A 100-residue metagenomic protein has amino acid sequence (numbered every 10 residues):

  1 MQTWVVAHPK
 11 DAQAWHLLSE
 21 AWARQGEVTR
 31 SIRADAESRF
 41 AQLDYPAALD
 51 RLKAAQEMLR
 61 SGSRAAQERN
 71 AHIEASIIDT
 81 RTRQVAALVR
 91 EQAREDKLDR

Functional and structural regions predicted by a protein language model:
M1-W4, H8, S38, A54-A55 (+1 more regions): Alpha-helical solenoid scaffolds that mediate protein-protein interactions, centered on TPR/SEL1-like repeats but also
L17, A34, T80-R81: "A position-specific structural signal for the A-helix of alpha-solenoid helical repeats
A41, D50-R100: Terminal, low-structured helical/coil segments at or just beyond the last alpha-helical repeat
